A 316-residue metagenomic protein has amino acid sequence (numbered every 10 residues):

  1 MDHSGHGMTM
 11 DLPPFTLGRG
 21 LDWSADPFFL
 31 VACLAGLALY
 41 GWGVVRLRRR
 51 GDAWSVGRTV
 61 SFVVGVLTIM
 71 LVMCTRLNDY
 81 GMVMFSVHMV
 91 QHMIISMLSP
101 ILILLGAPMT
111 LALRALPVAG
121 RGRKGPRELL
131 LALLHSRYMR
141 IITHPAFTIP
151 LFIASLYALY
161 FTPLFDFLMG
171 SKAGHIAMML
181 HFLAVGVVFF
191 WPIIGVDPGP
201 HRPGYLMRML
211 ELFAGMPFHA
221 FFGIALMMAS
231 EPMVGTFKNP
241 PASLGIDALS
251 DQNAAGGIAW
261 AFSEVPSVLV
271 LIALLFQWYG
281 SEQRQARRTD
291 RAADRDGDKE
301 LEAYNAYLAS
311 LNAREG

Functional and structural regions predicted by a protein language model:
M1-G316: Alpha-helical membrane segments of multi-pass proteins
